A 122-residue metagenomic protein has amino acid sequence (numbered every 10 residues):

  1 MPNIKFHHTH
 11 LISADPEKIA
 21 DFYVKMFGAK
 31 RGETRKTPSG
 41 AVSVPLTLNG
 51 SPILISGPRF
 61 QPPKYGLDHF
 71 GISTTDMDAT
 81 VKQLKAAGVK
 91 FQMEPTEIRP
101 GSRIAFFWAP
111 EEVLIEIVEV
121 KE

Functional and structural regions predicted by a protein language model:
M1-P2, G32-E33, V81, K85-E122: Vicinal oxygen chelate
N3, H10-P52: Core segments of cupin and vicinal oxygen chelate
K5-D15, V44-T47, F60-K85, R103-W108: Vicinal oxygen chelate
K18-D21, K25, D78-A86, K90: Replace "anionic and nucleotidyl ligands
K36-T37, D76, E97-I98: Short beta->alpha connector loops
G50-L54, E112-I115: Short, charged/polar, Gly/Pro-enriched secondary-structure boundary elements
S56-R59, F91: A generic local structural motif
